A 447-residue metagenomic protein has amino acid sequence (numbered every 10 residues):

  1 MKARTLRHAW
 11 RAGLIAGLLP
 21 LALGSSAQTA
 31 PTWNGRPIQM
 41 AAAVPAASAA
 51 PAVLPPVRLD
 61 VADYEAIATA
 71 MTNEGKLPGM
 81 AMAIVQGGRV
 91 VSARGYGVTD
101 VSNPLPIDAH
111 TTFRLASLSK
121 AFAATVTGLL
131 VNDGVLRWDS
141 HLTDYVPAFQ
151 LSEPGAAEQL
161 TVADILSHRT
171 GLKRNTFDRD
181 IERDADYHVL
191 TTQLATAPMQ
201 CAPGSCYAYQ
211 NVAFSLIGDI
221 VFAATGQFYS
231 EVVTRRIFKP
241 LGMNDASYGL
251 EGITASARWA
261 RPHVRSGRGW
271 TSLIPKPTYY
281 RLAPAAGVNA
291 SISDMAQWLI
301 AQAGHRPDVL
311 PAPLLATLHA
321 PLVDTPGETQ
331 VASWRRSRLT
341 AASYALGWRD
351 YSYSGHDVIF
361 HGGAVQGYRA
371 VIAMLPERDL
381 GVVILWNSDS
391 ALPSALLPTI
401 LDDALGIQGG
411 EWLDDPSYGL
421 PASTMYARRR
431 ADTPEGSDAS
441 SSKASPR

Functional and structural regions predicted by a protein language model:
K2-L14: Bacterial N-terminal signal peptides that target proteins for export
A22-G24: N-terminal signal peptide c-region/cleavage motif recognized by signal peptidases
S26-A93, F222-R235, K239, L273-R447: Catalytic loop of the DD-peptidase/beta-lactamase superfamily, centered on the K-T-G motif and neighboring
P51-V57, T112-R114, F149-E153, T176-I181 (+4 more regions): Second-shell loop/turn segments in exported
P55-F113, V135-R137, D144, S152 (+5 more regions): Short, conserved catalytic-motif segment at the N-terminal edge
D60-Y64, D180-A202, Q227-N244, V264-I274: Short, charged, amphipathic alpha-helices and their helix-cap/turn boundaries
E65-A68, M82, G88, T112-D139 (+2 more regions): Active-site SXXK
G79, R114-L118, L130-K173, F177 (+4 more regions): Active-site helix/loop module of the DD-peptidase/beta-lactamase fold, centered on the serine-lysine SxxK catalytic
